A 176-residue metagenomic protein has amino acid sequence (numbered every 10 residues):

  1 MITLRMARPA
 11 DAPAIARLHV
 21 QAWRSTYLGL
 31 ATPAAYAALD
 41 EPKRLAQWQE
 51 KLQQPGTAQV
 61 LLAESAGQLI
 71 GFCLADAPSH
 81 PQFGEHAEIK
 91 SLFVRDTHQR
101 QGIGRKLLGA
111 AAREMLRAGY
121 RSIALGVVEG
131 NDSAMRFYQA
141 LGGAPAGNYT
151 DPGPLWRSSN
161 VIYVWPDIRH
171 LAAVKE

Functional and structural regions predicted by a protein language model:
M1-T3: Extreme N-terminal starter segment of soluble prokaryotic enzymes
M6-A12, A16-T97, R105-A110, E114 (+2 more regions): Acetyl-CoA-dependent GNAT
A87, R121, L125-M135, A140-E176: C-terminal "cap" of GNAT-fold acetyltransferases
R95-Q101, E129-G130: Active-site acidic-Proline motif in GNAT/NAT acetyltransferases
T97, A118, L141: Conserved dinucleotide-binding and phosphotransfer motif residues
Q101, R117-R121: Short coil/turn segments at alpha/beta junctions that flank glycine-rich nucleotide-binding fingerprints
I103-K106, A112, G130, A134-M135: A structural feature recognizing the 12-helix transmembrane core of secondary solute carriers
